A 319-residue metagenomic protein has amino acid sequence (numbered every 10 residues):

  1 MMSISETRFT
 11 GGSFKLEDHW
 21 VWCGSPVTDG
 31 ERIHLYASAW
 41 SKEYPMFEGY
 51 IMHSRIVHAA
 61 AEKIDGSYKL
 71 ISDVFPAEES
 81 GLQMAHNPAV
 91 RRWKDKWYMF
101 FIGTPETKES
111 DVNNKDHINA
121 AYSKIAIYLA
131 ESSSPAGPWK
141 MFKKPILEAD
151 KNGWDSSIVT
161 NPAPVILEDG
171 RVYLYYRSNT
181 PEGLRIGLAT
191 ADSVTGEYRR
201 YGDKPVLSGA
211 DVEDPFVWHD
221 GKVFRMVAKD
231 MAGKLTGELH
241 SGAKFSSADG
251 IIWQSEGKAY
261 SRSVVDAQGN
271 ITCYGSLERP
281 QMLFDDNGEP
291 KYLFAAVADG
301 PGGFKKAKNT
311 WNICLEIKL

Functional and structural regions predicted by a protein language model:
M1-L319: Carbohydrate-active catalytic/glycan-binding domains of CAZyme proteins, especially the secreted or lumenal ectodomains
